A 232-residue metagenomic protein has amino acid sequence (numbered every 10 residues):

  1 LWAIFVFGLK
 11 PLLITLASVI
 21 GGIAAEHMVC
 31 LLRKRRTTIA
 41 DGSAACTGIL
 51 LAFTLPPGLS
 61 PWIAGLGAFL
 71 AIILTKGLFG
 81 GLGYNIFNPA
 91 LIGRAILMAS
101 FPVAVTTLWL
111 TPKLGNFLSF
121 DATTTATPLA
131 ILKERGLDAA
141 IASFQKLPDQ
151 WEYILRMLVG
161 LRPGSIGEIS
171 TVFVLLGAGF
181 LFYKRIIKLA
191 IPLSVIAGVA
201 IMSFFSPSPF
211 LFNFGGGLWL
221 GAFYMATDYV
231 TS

Functional and structural regions predicted by a protein language model:
W2, E26, A44-A52, A68-T75 (+3 more regions): Hydrophobic, membrane-inserted alpha-helices
W2-I23, C30: N-terminal signal-anchor module of multipass membrane proteins
F5-L12, L55-A64, E168, K184-K188 (+1 more regions): Transmembrane helix interruption/hinge and helix-loop junction motifs
L13, A17, G167-L181: Hydrophobic alpha-helical transmembrane segments
I23-R36, I72-G83, V174-K184, Y224-S232: C-terminal ends of transmembrane helices
R35, T54, G179-A190, M202-S232: Hydrophobic alpha-helical bundle architecture
S43-A44, I49-F120: Membrane-interface helix-loop-helix junctions at boundaries between adjacent transmembrane segments
P89-V174: Long hydrophobic alpha-helical segments that form multi-pass transmembrane helix bundles in integral membrane proteins
